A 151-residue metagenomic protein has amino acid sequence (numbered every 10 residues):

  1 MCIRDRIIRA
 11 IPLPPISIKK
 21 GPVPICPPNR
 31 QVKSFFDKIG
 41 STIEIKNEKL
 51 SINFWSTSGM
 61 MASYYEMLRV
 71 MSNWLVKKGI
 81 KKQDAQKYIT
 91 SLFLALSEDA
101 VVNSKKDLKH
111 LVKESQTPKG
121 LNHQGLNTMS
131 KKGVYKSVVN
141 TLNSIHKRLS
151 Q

Functional and structural regions predicted by a protein language model:
M1-I3: Short, small-residue-biased leader/transition segments that mark boundaries at the very start of proteins
D5-R6, G21-W55, G59-K105, S144-L149: Internal alpha-helical scaffold of NAD(P)-dependent oxidoreductase catalytic cores
I16-S17: Conserved catalytic-site region of short-chain dehydrogenase/reductase
R30, T90, L94-Q151: NAD(P)-dependent Rossmann-like dehydrogenase/reductase catalytic/cofactor-binding core
